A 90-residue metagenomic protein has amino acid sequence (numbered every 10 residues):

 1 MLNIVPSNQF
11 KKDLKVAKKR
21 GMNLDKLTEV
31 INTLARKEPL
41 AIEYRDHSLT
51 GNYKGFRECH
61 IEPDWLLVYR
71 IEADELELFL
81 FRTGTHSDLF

Functional and structural regions predicted by a protein language model:
M1-P63, E72-L78, S87-F90: Basic, Lys/Arg-enriched alpha-helical interface segments
L80-R82: Catalytic Cys-His active-site segments of thiol-dependent hydrolases/isopeptidases
